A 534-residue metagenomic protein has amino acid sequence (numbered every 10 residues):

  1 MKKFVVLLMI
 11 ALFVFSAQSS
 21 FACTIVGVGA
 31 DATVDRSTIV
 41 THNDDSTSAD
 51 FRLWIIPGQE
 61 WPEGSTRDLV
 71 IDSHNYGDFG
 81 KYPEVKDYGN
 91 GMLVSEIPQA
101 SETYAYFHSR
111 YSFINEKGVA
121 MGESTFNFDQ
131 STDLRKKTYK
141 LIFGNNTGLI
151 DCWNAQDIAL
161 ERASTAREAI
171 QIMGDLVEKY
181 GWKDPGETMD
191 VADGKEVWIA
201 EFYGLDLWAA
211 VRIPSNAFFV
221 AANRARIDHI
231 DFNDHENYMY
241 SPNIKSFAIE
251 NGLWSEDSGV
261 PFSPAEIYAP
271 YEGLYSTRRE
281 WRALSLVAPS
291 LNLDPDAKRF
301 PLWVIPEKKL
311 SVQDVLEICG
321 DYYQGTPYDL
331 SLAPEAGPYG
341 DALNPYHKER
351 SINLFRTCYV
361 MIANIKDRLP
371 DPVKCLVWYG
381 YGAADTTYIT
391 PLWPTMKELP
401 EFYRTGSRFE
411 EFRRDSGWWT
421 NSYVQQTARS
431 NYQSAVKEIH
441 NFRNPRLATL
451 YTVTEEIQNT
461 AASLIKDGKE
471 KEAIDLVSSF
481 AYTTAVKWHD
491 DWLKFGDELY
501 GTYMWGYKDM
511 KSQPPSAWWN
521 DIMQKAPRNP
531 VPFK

Functional and structural regions predicted by a protein language model:
K2-M9: Sec-dependent signal peptide recognition, specifically the positively charged N-region followed immediately by
F15-A22: Sec/Tat signal peptide C-region and signal peptidase I cleavage site
C23-C152, I172-P306: A contiguous strand-loop segment
Q156-R162: Short, well-ordered beta-strand elements within core beta-sheets of diverse protein domains
A169-E178, L316-C319, I474: Short, well-structured alpha-helical segments that form the helix of a local strand-helix-strand
S246-L376, G380: Glycine-rich, aromatic-lined ligand/substrate-binding cores of catalytic and carbohydrate-binding domains
Y339-E470: Substrate-recognition/cap regions that form aromatic- and gly/pro-loop-enriched pockets for small-molecule ligands
N444-K534: Histidine-centered catalytic/metal-binding microenvironments
